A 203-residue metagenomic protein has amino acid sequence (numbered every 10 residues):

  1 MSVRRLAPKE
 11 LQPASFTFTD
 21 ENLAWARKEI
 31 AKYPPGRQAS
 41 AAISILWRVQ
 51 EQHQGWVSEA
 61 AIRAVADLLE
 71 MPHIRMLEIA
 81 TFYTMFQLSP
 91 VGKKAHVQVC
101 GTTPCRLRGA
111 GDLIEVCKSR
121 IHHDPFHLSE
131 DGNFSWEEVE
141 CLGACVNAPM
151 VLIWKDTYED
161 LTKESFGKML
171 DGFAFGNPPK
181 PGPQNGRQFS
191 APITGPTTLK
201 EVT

Functional and structural regions predicted by a protein language model:
M1-T203: Signature of N-terminal electron-transfer/Fe-S-associated modules in redox systems
